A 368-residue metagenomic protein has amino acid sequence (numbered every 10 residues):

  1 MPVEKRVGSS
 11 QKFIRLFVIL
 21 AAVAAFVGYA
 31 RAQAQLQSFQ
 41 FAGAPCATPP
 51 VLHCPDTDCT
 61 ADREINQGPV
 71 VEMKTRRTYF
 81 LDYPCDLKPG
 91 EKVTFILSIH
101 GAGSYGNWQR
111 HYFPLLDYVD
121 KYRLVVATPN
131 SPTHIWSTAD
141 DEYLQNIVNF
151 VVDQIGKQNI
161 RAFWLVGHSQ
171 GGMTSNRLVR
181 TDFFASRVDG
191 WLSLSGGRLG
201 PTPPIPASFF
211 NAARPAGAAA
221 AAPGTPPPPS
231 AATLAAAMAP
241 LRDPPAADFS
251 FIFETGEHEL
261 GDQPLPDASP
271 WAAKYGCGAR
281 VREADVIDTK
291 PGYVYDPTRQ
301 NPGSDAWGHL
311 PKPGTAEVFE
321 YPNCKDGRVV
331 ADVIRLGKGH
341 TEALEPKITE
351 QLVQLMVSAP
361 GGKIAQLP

Functional and structural regions predicted by a protein language model:
M1-Q11: N-terminal secretory signal peptides that target proteins for export/translocation
F17-A25: Bacterial N-terminal signal peptides
G28-F95, R161-L192, R198-A236, P266 (+4 more regions): A domain-start/cap signature at the N-terminus of enzymes
L87-W136, G200-P201, G261, T341-E342: Short substrate-entry loop that stabilizes the transition state in hydrolases
I135-G156, R177: Alpha/beta-hydrolase active-site loop
I252-T255: Short beta-strand/loop motif that positions the catalytic acidic residue of the alpha/beta-hydrolase fold
L344-E350: Post-His helix in hydrolase/transferase enzymes
